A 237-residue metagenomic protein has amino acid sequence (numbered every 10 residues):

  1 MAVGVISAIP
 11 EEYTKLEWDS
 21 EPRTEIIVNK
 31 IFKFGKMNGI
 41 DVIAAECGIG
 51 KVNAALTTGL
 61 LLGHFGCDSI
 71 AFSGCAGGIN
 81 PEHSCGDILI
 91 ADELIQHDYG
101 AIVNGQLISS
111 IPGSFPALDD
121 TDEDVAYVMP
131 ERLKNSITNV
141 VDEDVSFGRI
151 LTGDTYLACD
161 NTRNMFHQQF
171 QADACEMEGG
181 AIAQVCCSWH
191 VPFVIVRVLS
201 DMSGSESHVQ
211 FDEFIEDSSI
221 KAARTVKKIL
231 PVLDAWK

Functional and structural regions predicted by a protein language model:
M1-G59, F65: N-terminal short beta-loop-beta anion/metal-coordinating cradle
I43-C47, R149-L151, V196: Active-site-proximal beta-strand elements of phosphoester/diester hydrolases
L60-H64, E82, Q184-P192: Alpha-helix C-terminal capping segments
D68-A71: Structural motif
I79-Q169: Mid-sequence, gly/pro-rich, charge-dense loop/helix-turn segments that line enzyme active sites
T155-S203: A C-terminal functional module that forms or caps the active site or interfaces directly with catalytic machinery
G204-K237: His/Asp/Glu-rich mid-to-C-terminal helical/loop segments that flank catalytic regions of hydrolases
